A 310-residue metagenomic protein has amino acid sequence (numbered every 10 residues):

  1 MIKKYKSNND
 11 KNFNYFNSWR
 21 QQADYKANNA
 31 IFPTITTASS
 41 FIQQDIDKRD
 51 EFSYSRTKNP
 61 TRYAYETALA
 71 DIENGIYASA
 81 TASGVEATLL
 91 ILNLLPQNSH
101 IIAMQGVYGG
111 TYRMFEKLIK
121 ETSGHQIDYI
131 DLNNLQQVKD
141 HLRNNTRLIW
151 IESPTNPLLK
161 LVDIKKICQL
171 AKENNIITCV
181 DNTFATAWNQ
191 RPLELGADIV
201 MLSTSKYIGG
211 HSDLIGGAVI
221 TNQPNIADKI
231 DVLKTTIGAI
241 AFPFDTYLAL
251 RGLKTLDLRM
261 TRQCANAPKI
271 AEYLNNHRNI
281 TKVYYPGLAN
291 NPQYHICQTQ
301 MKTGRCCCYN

Functional and structural regions predicted by a protein language model:
I2-N59, Y65-A68: N-terminal "arm"/small-domain region of PLP-dependent enzymes with the aminotransferase-like
I2-S7, A78-N279, Y284, A289-N290 (+1 more regions): Conserved PLP-enzyme active-site core in the AAT-like
N29, P192-L193, Q298-M301: Short glycine-biased active-site loop of nucleotidyltransferases that positions the nucleotide triphosphate and helps
F32, I280, G304-C308: Active-site lining segments that contact anionic ligands and/or coordinate catalytic metals
S40-L89, N93-L94, G110-L118: Conserved N-terminal alpha-helix of the aminotransferase class I/II PLP-enzyme fold
D50, I215, A249-G252, R305-Y309: Short amphipathic alpha-helical segments
I72-E73, H211-L214, K302-R305: Short glycine-enriched loop/turn motifs at secondary-structure junctions
A289-N310: Active-site loop ensemble at the mouth of alpha/beta enzyme cores that anchors a bound cofactor
